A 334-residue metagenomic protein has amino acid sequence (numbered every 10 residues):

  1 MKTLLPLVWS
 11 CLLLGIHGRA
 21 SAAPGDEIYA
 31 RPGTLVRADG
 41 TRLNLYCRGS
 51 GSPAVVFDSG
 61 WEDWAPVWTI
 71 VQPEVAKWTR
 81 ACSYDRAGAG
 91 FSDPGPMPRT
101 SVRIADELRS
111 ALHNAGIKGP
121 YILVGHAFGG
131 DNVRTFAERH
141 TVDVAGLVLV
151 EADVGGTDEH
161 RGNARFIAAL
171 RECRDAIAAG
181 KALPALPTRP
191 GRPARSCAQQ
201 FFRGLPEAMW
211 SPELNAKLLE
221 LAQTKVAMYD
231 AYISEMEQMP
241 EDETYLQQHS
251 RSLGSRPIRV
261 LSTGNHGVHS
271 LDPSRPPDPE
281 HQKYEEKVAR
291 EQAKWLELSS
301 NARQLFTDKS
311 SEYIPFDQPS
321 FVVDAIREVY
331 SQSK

Functional and structural regions predicted by a protein language model:
P6-G15: Bacterial N-terminal signal peptides
P24-R42: N-terminal cap/lid segment of alpha/beta-hydrolase-fold proteins
T41-F91: Conserved HGGG/HGGXW glycine-rich cap/lid loop of the alpha/beta-hydrolase fold
R86-V124, H140: Active-site loop/oxyanion-hole signature of alpha/beta-hydrolase fold enzymes
G119-G162: Conserved hydrolase catalytic core segment
V148-L186: Flexible "cap/lid" loop of the alpha/beta hydrolase fold
W210-F306: Conserved serine/cysteine hydrolase catalytic core
S300-K334: Catalytic active-site module of serine/aspartate enzymes centered on a nucleophile-bearing elbow/loop
